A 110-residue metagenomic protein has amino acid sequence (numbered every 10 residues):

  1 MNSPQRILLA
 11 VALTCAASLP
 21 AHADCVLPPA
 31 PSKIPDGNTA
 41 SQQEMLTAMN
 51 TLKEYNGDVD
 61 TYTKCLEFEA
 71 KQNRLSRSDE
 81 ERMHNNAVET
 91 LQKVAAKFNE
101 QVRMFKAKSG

Functional and structural regions predicted by a protein language model:
M1-L9: Bacterial N-terminal signal peptides that target proteins for export
R6, L19-A23: Sec/Tat signal peptide C-region and signal peptidase I cleavage site
A10-S18: Bacterial N-terminal signal peptides
A23-T39: Short N-terminal segments immediately surrounding and downstream of signal-peptide cleavage
P35-G110: Surface-exposed, polar/charged faces of alpha-helical domains in mature secreted/periplasmic/lumenal proteins
